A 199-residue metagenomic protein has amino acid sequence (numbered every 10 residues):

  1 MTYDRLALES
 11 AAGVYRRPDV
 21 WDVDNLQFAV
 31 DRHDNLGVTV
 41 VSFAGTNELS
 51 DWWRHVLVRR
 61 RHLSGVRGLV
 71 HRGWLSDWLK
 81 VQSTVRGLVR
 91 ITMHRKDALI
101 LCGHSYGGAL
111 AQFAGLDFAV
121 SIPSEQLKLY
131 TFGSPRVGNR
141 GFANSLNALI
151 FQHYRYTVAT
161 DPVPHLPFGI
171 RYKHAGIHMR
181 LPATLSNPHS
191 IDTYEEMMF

Functional and structural regions predicted by a protein language model:
M1-C102, Y106-F199: Non-catalytic, mobile gating and regulatory segments of ester bond hydrolases
